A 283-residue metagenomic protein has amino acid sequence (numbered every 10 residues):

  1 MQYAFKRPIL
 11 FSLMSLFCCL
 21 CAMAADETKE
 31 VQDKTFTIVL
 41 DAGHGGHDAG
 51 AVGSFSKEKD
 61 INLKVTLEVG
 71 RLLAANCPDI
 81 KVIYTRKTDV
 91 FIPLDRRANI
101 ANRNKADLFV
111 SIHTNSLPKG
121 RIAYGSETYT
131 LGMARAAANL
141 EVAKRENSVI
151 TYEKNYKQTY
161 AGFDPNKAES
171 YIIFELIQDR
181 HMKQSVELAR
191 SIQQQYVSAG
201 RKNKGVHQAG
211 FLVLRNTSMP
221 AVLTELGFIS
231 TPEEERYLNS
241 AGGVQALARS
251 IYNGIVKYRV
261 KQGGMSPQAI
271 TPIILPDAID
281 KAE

Functional and structural regions predicted by a protein language model:
M1-F5: N-terminal secretory signal peptides that target proteins for export/translocation
K6-R7, Q32: Extended, charged interaction scaffolds in large complex subunits
I9-S12, L108: Intrinsic disorder/low-complexity segments
F11-L20: Bacterial N-terminal signal peptides
M14, T28-E30, P118, Y196 (+1 more regions): Generic marker of residues within folded, mature protein domains
C18-C19, G53, G125, Y237: Hydrophobic alpha-helical membrane context
A25-F163, Q178-R190, H207, Q268-E283: Catalytic-core regions of hydrolytic enzymes
E169-I273: Active-site-adjacent mobile loop/cap segments within catalytic or ligand-binding domains
